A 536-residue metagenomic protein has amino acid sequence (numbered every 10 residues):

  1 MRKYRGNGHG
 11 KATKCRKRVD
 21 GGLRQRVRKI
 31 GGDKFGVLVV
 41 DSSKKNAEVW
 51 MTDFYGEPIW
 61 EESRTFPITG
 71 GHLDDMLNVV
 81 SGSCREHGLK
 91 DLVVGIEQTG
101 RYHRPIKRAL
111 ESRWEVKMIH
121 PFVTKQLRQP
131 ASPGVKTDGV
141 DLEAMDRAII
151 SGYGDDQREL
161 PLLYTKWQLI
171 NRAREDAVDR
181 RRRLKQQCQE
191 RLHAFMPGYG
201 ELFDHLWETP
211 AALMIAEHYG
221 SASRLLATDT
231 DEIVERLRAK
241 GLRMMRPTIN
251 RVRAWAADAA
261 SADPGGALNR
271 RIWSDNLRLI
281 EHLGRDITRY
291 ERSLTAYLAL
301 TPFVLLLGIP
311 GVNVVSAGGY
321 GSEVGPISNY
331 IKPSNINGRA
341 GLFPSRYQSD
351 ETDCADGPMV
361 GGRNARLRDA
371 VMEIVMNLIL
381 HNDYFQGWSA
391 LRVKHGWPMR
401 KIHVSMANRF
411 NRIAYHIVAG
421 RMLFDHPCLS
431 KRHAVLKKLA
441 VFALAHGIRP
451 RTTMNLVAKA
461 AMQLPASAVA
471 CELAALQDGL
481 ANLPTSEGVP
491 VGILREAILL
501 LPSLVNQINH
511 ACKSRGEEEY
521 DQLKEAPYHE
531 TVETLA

Functional and structural regions predicted by a protein language model:
M1-A536: A detector of single, family-specific signature residues that are central to catalytic or substrate-handling motifs
